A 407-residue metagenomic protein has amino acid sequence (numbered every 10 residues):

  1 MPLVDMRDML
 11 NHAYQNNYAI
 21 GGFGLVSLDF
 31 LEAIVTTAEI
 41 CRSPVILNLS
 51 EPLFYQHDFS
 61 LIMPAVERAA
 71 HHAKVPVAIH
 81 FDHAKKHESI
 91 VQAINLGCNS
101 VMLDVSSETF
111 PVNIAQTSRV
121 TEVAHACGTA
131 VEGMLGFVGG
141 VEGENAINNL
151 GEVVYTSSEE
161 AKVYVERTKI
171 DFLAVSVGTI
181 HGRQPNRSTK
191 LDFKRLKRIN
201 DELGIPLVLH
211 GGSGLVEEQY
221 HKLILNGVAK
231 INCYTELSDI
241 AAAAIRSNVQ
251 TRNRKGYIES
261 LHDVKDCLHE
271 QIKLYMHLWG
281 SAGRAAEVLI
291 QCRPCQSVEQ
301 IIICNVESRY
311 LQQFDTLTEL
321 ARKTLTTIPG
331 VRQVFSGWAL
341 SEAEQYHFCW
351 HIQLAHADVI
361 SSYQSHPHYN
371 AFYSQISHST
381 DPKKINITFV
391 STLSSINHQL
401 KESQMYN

Functional and structural regions predicted by a protein language model:
D5-G21, R254-K255, I303-V306: Generic N-terminal amphipathic, Lys/Arg-enriched alpha-helix
M6-H12, N16, V26-P52, S60-P76 (+5 more regions): Alpha/beta enzyme core
I20-G24, I79-H80, M102, L207-H210 (+1 more regions): Short catalytic-loop micro-motif centered on adjacent basic/acidic residues
R42, L325, H368-S374, T380: A common structural junction motif
I46, A78-D82, V131-E132, V208-H210 (+2 more regions): Structural detector of well-ordered beta-strand residues that form the stable sheet scaffold of enzyme domains
V216-C295: C-terminal alpha-helical cap/extension of soluble enzyme domains
R293-F348, A355-S365, D381, N386-N407: Short S/T/G/P-rich N-terminal loop/turn motif that feeds into the first structured element of a domain
